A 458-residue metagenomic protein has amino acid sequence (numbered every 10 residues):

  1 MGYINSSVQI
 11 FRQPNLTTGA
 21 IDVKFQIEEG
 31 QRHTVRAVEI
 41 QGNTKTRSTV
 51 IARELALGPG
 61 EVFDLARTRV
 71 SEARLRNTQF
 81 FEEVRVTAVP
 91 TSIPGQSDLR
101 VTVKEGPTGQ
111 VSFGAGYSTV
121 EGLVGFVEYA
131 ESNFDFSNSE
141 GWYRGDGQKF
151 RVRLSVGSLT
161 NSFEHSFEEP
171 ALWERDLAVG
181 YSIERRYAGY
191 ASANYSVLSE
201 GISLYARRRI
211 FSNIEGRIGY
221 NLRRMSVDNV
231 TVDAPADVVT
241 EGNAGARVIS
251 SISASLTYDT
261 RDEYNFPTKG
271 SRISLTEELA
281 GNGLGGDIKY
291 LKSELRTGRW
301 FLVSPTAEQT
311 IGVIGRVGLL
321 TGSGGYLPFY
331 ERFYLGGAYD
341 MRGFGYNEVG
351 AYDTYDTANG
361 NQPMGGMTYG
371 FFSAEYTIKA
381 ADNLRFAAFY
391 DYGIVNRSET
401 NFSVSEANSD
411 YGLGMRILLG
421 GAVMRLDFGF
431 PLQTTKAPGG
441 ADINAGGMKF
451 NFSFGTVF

Functional and structural regions predicted by a protein language model:
I4-S7, E61-N265, S271-S274, R342-G343 (+5 more regions): Gram-negative/organellar outer-membrane beta-barrel architecture
R12-R32, P90-P107: Self-splicing inteins and homing endonuclease
L16-T18, Q31, T44, S92 (+2 more regions): A generic beta-sheet turn/junction motif
E28, Q41-I51, T231-D233, F266-R272: Flexible hinge/switch segments at interdomain interfaces of large molecular machines
R36-Q41, R53-V62, R151-R153: Second-shell loop/turn segments in exported
A37, S48, A52, L65-E72 (+1 more regions): Extracytoplasmic/secreted envelope proteins and their assembly/folding machinery, especially bacterial periplasmic
L99-T108, S112-A130, R209-I210, G219 (+3 more regions): Extended beta-strand-rich architecture
F386-F389, V423-G429: Conserved active-site loop/cleft motifs that coordinate metal ions or position small ligands
